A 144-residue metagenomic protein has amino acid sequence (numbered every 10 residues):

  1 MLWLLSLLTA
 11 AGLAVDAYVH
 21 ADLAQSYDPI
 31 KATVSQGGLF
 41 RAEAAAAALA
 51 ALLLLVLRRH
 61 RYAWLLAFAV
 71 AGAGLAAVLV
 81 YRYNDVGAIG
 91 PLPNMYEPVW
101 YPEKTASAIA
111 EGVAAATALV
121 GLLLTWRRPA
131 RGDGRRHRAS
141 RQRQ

Functional and structural regions predicted by a protein language model:
M1-Q144: Membrane-interface extramembranous regions
